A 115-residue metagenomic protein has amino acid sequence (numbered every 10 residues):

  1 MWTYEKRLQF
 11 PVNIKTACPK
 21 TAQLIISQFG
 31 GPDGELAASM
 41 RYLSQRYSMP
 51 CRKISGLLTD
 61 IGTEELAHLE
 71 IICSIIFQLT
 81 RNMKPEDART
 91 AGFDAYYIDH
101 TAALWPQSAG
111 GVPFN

Functional and structural regions predicted by a protein language model:
M1-N115: Non-heme di-metal
